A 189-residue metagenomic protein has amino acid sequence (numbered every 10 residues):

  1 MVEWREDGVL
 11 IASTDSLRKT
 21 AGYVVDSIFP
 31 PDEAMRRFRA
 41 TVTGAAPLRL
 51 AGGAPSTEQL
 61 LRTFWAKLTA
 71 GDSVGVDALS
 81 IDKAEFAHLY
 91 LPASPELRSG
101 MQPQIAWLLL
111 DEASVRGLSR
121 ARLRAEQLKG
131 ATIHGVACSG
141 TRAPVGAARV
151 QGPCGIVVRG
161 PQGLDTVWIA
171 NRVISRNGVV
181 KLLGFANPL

Functional and structural regions predicted by a protein language model:
M1, T57, K67, S73 (+4 more regions): Functionally constrained cores in energy, signaling, and assembly domains
M1-A21, G117-L189: Exposed beta-sheet edge and beta->alpha loop/turn motif
G8-S73, A78, H88: Short, low-complexity N-terminal intrinsically disordered segments enriched in polar/charged residues
I28-R49, D77-A147: Short solvent-exposed beta->alpha transition segments
D72, S80-A84, Y90-A93, N171-R172 (+1 more regions): A mature extracytoplasmic/lumenal domain signature
